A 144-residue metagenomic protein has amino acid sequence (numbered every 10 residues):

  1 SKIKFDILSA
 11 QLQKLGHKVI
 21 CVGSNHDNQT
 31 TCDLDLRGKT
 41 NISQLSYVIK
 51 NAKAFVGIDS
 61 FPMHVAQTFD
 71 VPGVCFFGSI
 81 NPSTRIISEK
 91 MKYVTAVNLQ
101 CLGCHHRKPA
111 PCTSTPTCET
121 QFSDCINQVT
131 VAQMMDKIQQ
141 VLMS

Functional and structural regions predicted by a protein language model:
S1-S83: Donor-binding and catalytic core of enzymes assembling or modifying cell-surface/extracellular glycoconjugates
G16, M143-S144: Short, flexible coil/linker elements and helix-boundary hinge sites characteristic of intrinsically disordered
D35-L36, Q67-M143: Nucleotide-sugar donor-binding patch of glycosyltransferase catalytic domains
